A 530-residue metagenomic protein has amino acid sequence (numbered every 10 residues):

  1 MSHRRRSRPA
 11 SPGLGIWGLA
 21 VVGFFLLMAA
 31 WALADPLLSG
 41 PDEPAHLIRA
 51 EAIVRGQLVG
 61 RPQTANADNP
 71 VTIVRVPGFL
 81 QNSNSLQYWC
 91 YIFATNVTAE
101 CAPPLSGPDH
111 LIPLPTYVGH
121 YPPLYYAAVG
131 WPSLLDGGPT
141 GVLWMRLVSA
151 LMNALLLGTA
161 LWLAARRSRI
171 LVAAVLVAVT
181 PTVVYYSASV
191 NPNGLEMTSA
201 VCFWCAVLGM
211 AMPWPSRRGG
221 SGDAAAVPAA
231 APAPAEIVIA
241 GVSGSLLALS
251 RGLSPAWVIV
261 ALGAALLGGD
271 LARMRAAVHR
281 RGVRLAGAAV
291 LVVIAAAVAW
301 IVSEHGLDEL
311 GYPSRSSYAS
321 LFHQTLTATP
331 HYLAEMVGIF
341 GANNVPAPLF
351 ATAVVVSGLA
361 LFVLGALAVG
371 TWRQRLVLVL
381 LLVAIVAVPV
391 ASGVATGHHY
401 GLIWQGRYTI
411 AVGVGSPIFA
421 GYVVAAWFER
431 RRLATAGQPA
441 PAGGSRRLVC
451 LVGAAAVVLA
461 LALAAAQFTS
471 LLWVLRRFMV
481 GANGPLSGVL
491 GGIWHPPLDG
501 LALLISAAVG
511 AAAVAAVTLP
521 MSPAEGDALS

Functional and structural regions predicted by a protein language model:
M1-A29, L38, G282-L291, L451-A456 (+1 more regions): Start-transfer (signal-anchor) and selected internal transmembrane alpha helices of multi-pass inner/ER membrane
Q57-T140: Interfacial juxtamembrane loops and adjacent helix segments that form the catalytic/substrate-binding surfaces
W131, W144-R167: Transmembrane-helix motifs of polytopic, lipid-linked glycan transferases
L135, P139-L143, L161-P181, G219-A226: Transmembrane-helix signature of polytopic, membrane-embedded enzymes that assemble or transfer cell-envelope glycans
A165-R166, V227-A231, R273-V283, F362-V383 (+1 more regions): Membrane-interface helix-loop-helix junctions at transmembrane boundaries of multi-pass membrane enzymes, predominantly
A206, M210-A231, W257-L291: Perimembrane helix-loop-helix junctions
V227-G252, W257-G263: Membrane-interface alpha helices of multi-pass inner-membrane proteins
R275-G370, V424, S487-A507: Membrane-lumen/periplasm interface segments of multi-pass, membrane-embedded glycan/lipid transferases
